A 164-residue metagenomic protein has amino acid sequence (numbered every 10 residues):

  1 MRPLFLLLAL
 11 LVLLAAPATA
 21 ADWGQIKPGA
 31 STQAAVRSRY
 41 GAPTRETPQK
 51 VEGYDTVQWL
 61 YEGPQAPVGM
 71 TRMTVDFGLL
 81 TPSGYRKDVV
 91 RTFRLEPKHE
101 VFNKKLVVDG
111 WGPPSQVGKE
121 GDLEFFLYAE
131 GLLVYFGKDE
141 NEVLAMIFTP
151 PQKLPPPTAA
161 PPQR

Functional and structural regions predicted by a protein language model:
F5-A15: Bacterial N-terminal signal peptides
L11, A21, Y85-D88: A general, composition-driven signal for non-globular sequence regions
A16-A20: Sec/Tat signal peptide C-region and signal peptidase I cleavage site
A21-Q25, F93-R94: Short, recurring structural edge motifs at helix starts
S31-R164: A cross-family detector of function-defining hotspots
